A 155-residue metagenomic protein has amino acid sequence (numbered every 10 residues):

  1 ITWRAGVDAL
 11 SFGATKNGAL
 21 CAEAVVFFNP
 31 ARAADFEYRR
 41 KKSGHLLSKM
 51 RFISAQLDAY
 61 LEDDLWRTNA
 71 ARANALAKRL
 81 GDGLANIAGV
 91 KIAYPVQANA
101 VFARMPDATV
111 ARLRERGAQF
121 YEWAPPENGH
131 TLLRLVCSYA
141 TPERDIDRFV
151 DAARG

Functional and structural regions predicted by a protein language model:
I1-P106: Active-site C-terminal subdomain of aminotransferase-like
K78, L84-R154: Conserved C-terminal alpha-helix-loop-beta "cap" of PLP-dependent enzymes that closes/shapes the active-site mouth
